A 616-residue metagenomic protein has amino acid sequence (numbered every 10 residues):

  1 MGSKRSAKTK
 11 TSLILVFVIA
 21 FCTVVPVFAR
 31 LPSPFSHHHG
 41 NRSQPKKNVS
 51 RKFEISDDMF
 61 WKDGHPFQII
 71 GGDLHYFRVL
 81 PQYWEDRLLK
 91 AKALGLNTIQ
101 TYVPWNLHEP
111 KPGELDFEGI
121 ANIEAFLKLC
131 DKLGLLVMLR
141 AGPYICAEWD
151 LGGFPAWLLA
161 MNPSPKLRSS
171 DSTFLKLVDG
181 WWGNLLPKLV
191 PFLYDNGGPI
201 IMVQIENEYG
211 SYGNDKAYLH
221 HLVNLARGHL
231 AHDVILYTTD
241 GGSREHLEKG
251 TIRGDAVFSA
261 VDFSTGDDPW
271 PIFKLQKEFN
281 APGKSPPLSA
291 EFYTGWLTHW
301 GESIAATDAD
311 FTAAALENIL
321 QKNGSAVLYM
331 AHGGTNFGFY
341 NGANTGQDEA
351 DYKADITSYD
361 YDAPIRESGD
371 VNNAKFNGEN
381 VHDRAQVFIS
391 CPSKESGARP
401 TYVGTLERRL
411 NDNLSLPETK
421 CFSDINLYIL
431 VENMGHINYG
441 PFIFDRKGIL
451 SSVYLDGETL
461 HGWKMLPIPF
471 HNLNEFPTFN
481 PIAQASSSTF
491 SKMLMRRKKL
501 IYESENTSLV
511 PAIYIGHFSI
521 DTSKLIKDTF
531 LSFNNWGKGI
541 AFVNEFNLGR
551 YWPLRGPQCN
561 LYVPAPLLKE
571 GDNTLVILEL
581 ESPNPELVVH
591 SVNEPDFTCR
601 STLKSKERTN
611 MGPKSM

Functional and structural regions predicted by a protein language model:
L13-L15, A20-T98, K128, L136: N-terminal carbohydrate-binding accessory modules
H65, Y102-E114, G119, A147-T173 (+3 more regions): Aromatic- and acidic-residue-enriched carbohydrate-binding clefts of CAZyme catalytic domains
Y83-W157, V223-D233, D348: Aromatic-lined substrate-binding rim segments of carbohydrate-active enzymes
G119-R140, A160-I200, L225: An active-site-proximal structural segment forming one wall of the substrate-binding cleft that immediately precedes
K128-L135, H229, G266-A354, Y359-P364: Catalytic-core region of carbohydrate-active enzymes that cleave or remodel glycosidic bonds
F174-D255: Active-site neighborhood of glycoside hydrolase catalytic domains
F376-S396, L427-I429, F518-N544, Y551 (+1 more regions): Aromatic-lined ligand-binding clefts that engage carbohydrates, nucleic acids, or primary amines
D383-D424, L525-D528, N547-D572: A cross-kingdom feature marking solvent-exposed beta-strand/loop segments within repeated, beta-rich binding/scaffold
